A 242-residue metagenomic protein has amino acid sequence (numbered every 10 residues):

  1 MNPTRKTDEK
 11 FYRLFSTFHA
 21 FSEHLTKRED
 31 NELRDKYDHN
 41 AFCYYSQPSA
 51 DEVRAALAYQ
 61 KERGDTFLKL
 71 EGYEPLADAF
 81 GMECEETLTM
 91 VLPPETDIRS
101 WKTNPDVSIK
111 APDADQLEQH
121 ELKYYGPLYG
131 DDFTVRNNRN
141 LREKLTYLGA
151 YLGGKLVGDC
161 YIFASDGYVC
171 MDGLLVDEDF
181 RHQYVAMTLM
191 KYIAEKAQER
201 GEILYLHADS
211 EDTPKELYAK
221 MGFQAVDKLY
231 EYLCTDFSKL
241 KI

Functional and structural regions predicted by a protein language model:
M1-R63, F67, G130-D131, V135: N-terminal charged segments
M1-Y12, D38-Q47, L88, T96-T134 (+2 more regions): Short amphipathic alpha-helix that is part of the acyltransferase structural core
K36-S46, G167-E178: Conserved acetyl-CoA binding element of GNAT-fold acetyltransferases
Y45-V107, Y232-C234: Acyl-donor-binding surface of acyltransferase catalytic domains
A50-L57, V176, H182-E195, K220: Conserved acetyl-CoA-binding loop-helix of GNAT-fold acetyltransferases
E62-G72, A197-D209: Conserved GNAT acetyl-CoA-binding A-motif
E74-C84, M187, S210-K228: Conserved active-site alpha-helix within GNAT-family acetyltransferase domains
Y129-D177: A conserved beta-strand-loop-helix scaffold within acyl/acetyltransferase catalytic domains
